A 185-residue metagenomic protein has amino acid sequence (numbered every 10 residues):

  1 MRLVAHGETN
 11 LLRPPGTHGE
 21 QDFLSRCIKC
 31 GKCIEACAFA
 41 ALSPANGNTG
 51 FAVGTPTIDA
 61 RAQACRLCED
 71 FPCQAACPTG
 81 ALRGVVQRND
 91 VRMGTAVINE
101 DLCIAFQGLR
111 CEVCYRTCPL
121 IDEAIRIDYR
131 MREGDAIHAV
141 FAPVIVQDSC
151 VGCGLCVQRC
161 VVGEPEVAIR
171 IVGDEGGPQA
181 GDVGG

Functional and structural regions predicted by a protein language model:
M1-G185: Non-ligating segments of multi-cofactor redox enzymes
